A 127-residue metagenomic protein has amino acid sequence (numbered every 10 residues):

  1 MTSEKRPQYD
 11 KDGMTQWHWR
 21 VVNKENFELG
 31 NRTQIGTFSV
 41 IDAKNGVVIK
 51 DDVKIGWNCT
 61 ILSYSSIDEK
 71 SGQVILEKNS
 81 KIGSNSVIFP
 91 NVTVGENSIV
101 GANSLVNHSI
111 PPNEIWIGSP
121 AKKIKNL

Functional and structural regions predicted by a protein language model:
M1-I88, E96, P112, A121-K125: Domain-scale signature associated with acetyltransferase and cell-envelope carbohydrate enzymes
P90, H108: Conserved coupling/switch loop of ABC ATPases
A102: Glycine/threonine-rich phosphate-binding loop and adjacent beta-strand/alpha-helix elements that clamp
